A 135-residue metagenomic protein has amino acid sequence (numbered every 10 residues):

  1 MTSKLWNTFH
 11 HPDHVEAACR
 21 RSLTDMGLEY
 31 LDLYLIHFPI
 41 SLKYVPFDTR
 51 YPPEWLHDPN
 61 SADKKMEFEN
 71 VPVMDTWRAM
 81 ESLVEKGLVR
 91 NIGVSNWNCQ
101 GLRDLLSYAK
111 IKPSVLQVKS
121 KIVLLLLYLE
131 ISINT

Functional and structural regions predicted by a protein language model:
K4: Short, conserved loop-to-beta-strand elements that form functional interface hotspots
N7, F38-T135: Beta/alpha (TIM)-barrel catalytic core signal, keyed to glycine-rich beta->alpha loops juxtaposed to Asp/Glu that bind
N7-D13: The beta1-alpha1 cofactor-binding region of Rossmann-like NAD(H)/NADP(H)-dependent oxidoreductases
V15-I36, L83: CE4/NodB-like, metal-dependent polysaccharide N-deacetylase domain that modifies extracellular/periplasmic N-acetylated
